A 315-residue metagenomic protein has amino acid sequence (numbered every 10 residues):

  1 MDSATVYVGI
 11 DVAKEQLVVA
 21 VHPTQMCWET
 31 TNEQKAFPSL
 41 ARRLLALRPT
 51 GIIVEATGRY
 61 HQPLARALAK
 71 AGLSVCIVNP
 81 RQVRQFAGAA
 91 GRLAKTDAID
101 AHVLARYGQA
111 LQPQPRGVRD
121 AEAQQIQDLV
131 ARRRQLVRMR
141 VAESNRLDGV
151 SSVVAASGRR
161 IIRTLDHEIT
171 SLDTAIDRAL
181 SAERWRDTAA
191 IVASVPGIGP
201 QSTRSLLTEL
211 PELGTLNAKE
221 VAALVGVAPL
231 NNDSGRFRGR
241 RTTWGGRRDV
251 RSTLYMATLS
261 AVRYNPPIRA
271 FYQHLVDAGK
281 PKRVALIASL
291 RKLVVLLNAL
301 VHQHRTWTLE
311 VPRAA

Functional and structural regions predicted by a protein language model:
M1-A315: A detector of single, family-specific signature residues that are central to catalytic or substrate-handling motifs
